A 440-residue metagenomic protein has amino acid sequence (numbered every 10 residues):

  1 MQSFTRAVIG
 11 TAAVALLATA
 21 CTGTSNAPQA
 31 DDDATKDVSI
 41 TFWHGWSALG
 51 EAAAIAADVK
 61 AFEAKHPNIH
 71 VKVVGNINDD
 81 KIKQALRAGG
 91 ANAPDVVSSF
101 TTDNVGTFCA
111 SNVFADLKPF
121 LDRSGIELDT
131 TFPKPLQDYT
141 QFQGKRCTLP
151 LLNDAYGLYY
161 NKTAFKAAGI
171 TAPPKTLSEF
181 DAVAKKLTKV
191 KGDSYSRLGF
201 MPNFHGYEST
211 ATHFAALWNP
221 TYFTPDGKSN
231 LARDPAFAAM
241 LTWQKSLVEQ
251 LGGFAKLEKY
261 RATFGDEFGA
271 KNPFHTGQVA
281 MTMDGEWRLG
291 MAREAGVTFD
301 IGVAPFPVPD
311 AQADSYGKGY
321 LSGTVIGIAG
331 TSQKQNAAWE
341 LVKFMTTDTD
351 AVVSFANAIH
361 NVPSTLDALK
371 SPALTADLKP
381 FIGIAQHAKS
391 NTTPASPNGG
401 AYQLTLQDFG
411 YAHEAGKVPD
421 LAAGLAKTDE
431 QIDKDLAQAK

Functional and structural regions predicted by a protein language model:
Q2-V14, A18-T107, R123-I126, F264 (+4 more regions): Conserved N-terminal structural module of periplasmic/extracytoplasmic solute-binding proteins
A54, D58, A236-W243, T324 (+2 more regions): Short amphipathic alpha-helical coupling segments at ligand-binding clamshell hinges and other catalytic/signaling
F100-A155, A215: Hinge/lid segment of periplasmic solute-binding proteins
K118-F132, K191-F204, P220-T242, E294-G296 (+3 more regions): Short, solvent-exposed loop/beta-turn-alpha elements that line the ligand-binding surface or hinge of extracytoplasmic
F142-L151, Y156, S178-A238: Extracytoplasmic/periplasmic solute-binding protein
A168, E249-A255, R293-A358: Extracytoplasmic/periplasmic substrate-recognition and gating elements
A184-K185, S229-A262: Glycine-centered hinge/linker elements that transmit conformational signals in sensory and ligand-binding systems
N361, K379-E430: C-terminal capping/gating helix-and-loop segments adjacent to ligand/active sites or protein-protein/ligand interfaces
